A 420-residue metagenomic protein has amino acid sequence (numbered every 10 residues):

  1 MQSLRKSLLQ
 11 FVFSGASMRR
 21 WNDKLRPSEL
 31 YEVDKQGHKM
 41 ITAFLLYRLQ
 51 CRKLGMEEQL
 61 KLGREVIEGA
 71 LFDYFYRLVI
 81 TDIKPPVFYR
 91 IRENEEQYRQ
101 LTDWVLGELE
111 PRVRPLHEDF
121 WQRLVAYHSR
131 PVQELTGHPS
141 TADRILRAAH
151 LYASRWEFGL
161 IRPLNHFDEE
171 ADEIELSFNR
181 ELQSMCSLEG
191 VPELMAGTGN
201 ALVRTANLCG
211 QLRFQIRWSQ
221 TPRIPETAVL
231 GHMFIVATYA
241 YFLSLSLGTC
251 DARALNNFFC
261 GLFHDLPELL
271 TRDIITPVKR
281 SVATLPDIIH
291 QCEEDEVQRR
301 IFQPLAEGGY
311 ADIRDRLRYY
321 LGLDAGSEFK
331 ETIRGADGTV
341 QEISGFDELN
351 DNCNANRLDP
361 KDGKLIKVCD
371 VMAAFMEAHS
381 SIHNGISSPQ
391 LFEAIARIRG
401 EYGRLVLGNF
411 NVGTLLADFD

Functional and structural regions predicted by a protein language model:
M1-D420: Alpha-helical, largely C-terminal catalytic domains that coordinate divalent metal ions via clustered Asp/Glu/His
